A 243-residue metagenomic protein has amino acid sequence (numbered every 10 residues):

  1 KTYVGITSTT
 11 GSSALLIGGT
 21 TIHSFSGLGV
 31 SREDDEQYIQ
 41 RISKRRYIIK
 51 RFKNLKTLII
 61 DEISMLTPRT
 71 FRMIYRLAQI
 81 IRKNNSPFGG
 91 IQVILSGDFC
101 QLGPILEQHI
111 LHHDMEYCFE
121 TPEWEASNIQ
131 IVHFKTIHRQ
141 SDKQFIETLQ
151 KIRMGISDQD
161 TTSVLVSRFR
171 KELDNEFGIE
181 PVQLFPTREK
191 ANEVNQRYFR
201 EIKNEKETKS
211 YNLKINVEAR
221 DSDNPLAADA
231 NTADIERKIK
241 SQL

Functional and structural regions predicted by a protein language model:
K1-L243: Conserved ATP-binding/catalytic motifs of P-loop helicase motor domains
